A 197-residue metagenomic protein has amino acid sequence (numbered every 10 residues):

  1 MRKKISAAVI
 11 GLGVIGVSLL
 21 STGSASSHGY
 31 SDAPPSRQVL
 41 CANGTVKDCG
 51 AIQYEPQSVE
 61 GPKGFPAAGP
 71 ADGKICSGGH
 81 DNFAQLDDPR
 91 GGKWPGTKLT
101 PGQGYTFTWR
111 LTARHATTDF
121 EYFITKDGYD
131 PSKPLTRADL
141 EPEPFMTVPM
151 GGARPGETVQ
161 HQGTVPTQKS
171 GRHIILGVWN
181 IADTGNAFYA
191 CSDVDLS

Functional and structural regions predicted by a protein language model:
M1-S27: Secretory targeting and sorting signals
S26-R137: N-terminal "mature-chain" segments and other terminal, solvent-exposed stretches
T100, R154-G156, Q168-S170: Surface-exposed coil/turn segments at beta-strand junctions on protein surfaces, enriched
A113-H115, G128-Y129, P166-G171, S197: A short, structured loop/turn motif at beta-sheet edges
E121, T125, K169-T184: Internal, hydrophobic beta-strand segments that form the core of beta-sheet-rich folds
L135-T164: Extracellular carbohydrate recognition and processing domains and analogous Trp-centered ligand-binding platforms
Y189-S197: Extracytoplasmic/periplasmic copper-protein system
